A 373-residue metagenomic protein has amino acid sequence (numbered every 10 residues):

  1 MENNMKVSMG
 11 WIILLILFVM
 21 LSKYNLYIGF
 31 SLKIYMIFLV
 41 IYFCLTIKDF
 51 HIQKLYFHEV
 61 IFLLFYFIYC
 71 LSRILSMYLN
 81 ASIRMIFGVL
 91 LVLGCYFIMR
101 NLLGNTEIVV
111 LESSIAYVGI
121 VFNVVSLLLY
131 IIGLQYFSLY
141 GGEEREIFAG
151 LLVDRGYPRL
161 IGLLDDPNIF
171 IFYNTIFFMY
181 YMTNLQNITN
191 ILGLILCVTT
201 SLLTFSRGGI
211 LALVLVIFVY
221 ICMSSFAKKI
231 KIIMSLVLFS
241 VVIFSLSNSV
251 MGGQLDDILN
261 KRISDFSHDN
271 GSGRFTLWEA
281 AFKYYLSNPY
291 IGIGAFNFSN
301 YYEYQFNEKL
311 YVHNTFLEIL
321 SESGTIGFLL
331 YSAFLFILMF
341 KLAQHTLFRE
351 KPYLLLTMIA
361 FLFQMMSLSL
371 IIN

Functional and structural regions predicted by a protein language model:
M1-D49, F67-L75, F361-M366: N-terminal signal-anchor transmembrane segment
K23-I34, L75, L79-F87, D165-I171 (+3 more regions): Helix-loop-helix junctions and helix-breaking kinks within/between transmembrane helices of multi-pass membrane
I47-Q53, R100, I188-T189, V214-C222 (+2 more regions): Hydrophobic transmembrane alpha-helices and their immediate junctions
V60-F67, L79-N101, S114, G119: Aromatic-anchored transmembrane helix interface
E107-I115, I188-I191, S225-L238: Membrane-interfacial entry segments at the cytosolic side of transmembrane helices
E112-G142, L152-G156, G162-M223: Alpha-helical transmembrane segments of multi-pass inner-membrane proteins
V124, L128-G133, S224-D265, F282-L286: A membrane-periplasm/extracellular boundary helix in multi-pass inner-membrane enzymes that assemble envelope glycans
I263-S323: Long extracytoplasmic/lumenal interhelical loops at the membrane interface of multi-pass membrane proteins
